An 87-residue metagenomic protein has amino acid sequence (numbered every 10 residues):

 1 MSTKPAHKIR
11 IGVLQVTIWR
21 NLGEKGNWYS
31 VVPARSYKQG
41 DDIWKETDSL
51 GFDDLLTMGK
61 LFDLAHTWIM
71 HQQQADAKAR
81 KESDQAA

Functional and structural regions predicted by a protein language model:
M1-A87: Single-stranded nucleic acid-binding surfaces, predominantly the OB-fold ssDNA-binding core
